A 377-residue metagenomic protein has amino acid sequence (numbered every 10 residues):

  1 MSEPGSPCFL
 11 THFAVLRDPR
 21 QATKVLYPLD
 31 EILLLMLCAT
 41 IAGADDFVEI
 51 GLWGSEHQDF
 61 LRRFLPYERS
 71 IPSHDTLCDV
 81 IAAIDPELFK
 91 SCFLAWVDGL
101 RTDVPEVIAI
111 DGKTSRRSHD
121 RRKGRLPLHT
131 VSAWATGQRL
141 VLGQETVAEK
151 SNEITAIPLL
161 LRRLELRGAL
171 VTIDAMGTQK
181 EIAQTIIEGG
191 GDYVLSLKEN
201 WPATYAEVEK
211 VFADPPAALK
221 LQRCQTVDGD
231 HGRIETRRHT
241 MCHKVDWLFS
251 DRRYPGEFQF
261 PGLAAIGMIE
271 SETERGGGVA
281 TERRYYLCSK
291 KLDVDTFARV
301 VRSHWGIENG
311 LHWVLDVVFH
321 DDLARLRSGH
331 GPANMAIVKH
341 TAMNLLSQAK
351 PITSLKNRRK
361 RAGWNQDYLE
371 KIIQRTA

Functional and structural regions predicted by a protein language model:
M1-T23, S73, I84-E87, S91 (+6 more regions): Charged, often Cys/His-bearing segments associated with DNA-binding zinc-finger transcription factors
C8, V15, A22-I173, T178-E181: Conserved, well-structured functional cores that handle cations and Mg-NTP chemistry
L16, H57, V314-A377: A short, flexible helix-boundary coil/loop motif
A22-I32, G276-G278, L326-N334: Structural motif
I50, L287, K291-L326: Short amphipathic alpha-helical "interface-anchor" segments enriched in bulky aromatics
P86, D98, R162, G191 (+4 more regions): Generic secondary-structure signature for well-ordered alpha-helical cores
W134, L142-G232: Nuclease catalytic cores that cleave nucleic-acid phosphodiester bonds, predominantly acidic two-metal-ion
K198-S303: An anionic, glycine-rich sequence signature occurring as long contiguous blocks
